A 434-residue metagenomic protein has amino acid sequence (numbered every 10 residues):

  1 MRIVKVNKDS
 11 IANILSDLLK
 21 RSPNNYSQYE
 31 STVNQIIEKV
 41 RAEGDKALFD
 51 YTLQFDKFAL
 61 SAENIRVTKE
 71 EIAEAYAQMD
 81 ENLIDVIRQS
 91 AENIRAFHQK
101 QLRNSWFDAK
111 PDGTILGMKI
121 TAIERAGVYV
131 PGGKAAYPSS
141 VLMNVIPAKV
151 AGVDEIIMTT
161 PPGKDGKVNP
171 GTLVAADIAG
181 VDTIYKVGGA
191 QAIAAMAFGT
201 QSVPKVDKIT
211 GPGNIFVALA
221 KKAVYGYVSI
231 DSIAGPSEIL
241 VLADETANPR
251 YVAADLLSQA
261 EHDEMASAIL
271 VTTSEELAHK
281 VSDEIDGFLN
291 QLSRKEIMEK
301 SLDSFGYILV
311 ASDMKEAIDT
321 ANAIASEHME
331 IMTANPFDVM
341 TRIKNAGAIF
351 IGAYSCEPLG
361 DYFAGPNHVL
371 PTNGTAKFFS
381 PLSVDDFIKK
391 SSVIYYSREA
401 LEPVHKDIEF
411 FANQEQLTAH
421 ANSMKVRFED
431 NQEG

Functional and structural regions predicted by a protein language model:
M1-E124: N-terminal Rossmann-like NAD(P)+-binding subdomain of aldehyde/semialdehyde dehydrogenases
R2-D9, T183-G188, I308-D313: Short acidic-hydrophobic, aromatic-tinged amphipathic segments that line or gate anion-handling sites
R103-D108, A266-V271, Q291-L302, M332-T333 (+2 more regions): Flexible, glycine/charged-enriched surface loops at secondary-structure junctions
D108-V174: Conserved small-residue-rich beta-alpha loop and adjacent elements that most often cradle the phosphate/pyrophosphate
V181-S258, H262-S267: Conserved NAD(P)+-binding/catalytic subdomain of aldehyde/semialdehyde dehydrogenases
H262, L270-A346: A glycine- and small/hydrophobic-rich beta-loop-beta segment that serves as a flexible "lid/hinge" or phosphate-binding
A323-G434: C-terminal core of ALDH-fold dehydrogenases
